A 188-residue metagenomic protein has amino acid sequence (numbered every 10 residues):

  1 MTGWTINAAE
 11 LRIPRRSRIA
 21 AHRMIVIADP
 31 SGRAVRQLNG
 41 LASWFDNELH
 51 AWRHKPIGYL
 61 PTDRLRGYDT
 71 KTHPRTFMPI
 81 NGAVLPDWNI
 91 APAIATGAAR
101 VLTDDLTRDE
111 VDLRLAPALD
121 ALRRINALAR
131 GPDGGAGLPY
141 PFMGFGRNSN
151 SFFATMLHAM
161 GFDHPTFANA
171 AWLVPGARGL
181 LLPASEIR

Functional and structural regions predicted by a protein language model:
M1-G144, A159, L181-R188: Non-catalytic ligand/cofactor/substrate-binding and regulatory segments of enzyme domains
R147-R188: Active-site or metal-binding loop neighborhoods of secreted/extracellular toxin and effector enzymes
